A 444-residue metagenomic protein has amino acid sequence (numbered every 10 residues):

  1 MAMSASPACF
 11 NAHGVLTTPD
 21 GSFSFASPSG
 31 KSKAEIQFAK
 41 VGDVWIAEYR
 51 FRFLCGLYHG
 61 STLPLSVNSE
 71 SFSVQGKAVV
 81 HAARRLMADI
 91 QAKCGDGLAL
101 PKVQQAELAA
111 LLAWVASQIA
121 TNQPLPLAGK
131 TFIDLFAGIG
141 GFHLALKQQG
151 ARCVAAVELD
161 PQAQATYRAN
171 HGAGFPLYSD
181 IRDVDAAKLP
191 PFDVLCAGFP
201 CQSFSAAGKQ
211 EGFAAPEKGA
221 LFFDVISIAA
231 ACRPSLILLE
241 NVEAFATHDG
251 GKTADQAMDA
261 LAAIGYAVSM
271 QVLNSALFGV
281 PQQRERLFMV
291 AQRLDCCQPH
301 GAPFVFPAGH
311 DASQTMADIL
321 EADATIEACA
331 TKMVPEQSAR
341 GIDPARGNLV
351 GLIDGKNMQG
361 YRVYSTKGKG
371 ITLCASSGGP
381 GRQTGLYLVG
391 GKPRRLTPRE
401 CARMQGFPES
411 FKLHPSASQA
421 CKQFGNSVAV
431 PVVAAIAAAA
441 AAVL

Functional and structural regions predicted by a protein language model:
M1-K33, Q118-I119: Negatively charged, low-complexity tracts enriched in Asp/Glu with abundant Ser/Thr
D20-F53: Amphipathic, interaction-prone secondary-structure segments
R52-H81, R85: A short, exposed loop/beta-hairpin motif centered on an aromatic-Gly-Thr core
F136-I139: Class I SAM-dependent methyltransferase "Motif I" SAM/SAH-binding loop
V157-L159, E240-N241: Conserved acidic E/D residue at the C-terminus of a beta-strand in Rossmann-like folds
P161-A165: Short alpha-helix immediately C-terminal to the canonical SAM-binding loop
V184-V194, Q202-T372, S376-G378: Class I S-adenosyl-L-methionine
V334-L444: C-terminal target-recognition/interaction regions appended to catalytic cores
